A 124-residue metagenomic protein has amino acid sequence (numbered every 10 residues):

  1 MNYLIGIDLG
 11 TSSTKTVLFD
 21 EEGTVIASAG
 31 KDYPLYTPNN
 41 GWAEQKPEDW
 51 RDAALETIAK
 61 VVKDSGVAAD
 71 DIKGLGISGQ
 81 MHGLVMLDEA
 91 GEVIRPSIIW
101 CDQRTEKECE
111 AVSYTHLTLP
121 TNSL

Functional and structural regions predicted by a protein language model:
M1-R95: N-terminal glycine/serine-rich phosphate-binding loop of ATP-dependent small-molecule kinases, especially carbohydrate
T11, T105, T121: Short, glycine/acidic-enriched loop or turn micro-motifs at the edges of active sites
I98: Acidic, His- and aromatic-enriched active-site or binding-groove loops in soluble protein domains that engage sugars
D102: Carbohydrate-associated surface elements
E106-Y114: Hinge/lid segment of periplasmic solute-binding proteins
T115-T121: Conserved small/polar residues in nucleotide/adenosyl-binding loops
L124: Nucleotide/phosphate-binding catalytic cleft detector across ATP-hydrolyzing and phosphate-transferring enzymes
